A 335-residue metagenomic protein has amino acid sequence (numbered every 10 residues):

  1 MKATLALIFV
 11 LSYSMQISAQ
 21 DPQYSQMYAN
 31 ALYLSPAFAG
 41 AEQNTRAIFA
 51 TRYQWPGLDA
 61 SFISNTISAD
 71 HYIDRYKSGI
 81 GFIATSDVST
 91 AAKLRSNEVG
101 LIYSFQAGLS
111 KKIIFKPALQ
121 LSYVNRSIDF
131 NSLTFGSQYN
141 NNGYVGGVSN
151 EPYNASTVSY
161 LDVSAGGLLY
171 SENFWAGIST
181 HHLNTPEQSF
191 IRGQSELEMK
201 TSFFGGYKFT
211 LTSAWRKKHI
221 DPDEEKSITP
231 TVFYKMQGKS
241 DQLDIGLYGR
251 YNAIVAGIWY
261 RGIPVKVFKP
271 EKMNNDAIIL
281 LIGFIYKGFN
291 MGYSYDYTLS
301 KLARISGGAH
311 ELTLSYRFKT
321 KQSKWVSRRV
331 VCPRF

Functional and structural regions predicted by a protein language model:
M1-L5, L109-K111: Positively charged n-region of N-terminal signal peptides that target proteins for export
L5-S14: Bacterial N-terminal signal peptides
M15-A19: Sec/Tat signal peptide C-region and signal peptidase I cleavage site
Q20-F335: Subset of outer-membrane beta-barrel
